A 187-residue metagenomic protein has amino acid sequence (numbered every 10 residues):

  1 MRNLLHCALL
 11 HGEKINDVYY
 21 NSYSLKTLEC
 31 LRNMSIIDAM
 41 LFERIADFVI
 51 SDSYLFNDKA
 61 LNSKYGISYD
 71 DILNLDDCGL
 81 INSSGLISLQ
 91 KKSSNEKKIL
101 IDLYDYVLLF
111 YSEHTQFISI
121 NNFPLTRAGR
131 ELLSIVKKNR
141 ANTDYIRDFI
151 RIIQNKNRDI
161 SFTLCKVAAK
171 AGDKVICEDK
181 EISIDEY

Functional and structural regions predicted by a protein language model:
M1-M34: Charged, alpha-helical interface segments at or near domain boundaries
L4, D38-L41, D71: Residue-level detector of well-ordered alpha-helical segments, enriched for hydrophobic/aromatic packing positions
C7-A8, G12, L31-M34, I45-I50 (+2 more regions): Generic structural signal for hydrophobic core residues of well-folded globular domains
K26-L61: Short amphipathic alpha-helical interface segments
L61-H114: Short amphipathic alpha-helical interaction segments
K92-N157: Short, amphipathic alpha-helical interaction segments positioned at domain boundaries
R151-Y187: Extended, compositionally biased alpha-helical segments that mediate assembly or anchoring
